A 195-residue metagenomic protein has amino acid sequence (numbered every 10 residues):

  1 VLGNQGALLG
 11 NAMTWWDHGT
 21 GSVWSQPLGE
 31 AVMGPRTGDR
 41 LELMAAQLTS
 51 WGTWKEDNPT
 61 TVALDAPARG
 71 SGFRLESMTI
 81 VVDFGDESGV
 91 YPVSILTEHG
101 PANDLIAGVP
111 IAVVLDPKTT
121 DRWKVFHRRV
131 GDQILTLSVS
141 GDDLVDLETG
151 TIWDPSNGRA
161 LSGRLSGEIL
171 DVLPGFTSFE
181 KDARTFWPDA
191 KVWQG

Functional and structural regions predicted by a protein language model:
V1-G195: Mid-to-C-terminal functional-domain signal that highlights helix-capping/loop sites within ligand-binding modules
